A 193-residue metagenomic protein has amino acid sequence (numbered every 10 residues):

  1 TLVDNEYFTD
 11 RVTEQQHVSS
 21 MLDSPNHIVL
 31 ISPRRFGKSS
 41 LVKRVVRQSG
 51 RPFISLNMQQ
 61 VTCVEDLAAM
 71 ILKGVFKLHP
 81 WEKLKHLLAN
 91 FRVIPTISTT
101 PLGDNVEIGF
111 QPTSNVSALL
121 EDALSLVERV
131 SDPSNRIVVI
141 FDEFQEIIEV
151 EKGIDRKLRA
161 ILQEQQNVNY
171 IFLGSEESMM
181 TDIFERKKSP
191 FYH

Functional and structural regions predicted by a protein language model:
D4, D23, E146, R186-H193: A generic "structured core" feature
E6-V18: N-terminal pre-P-loop "Q-motif" helix
S19-P25: Phosphate-binding P-loop
P25, Q59-C63, E146, S175-M179: Conserved nucleotide-binding/hydrolysis micro-motifs of P-loop NTPases
N26-H27, I31-F36, S40-V42, V46-I137: P-loop NTPase nucleotide-binding core
G50-F53, Q166-V168, Y192-H193: Short glycine-/polar-rich loops that comprise or flank the Walker A/P-loop and associated switch/sensor motifs
F110-E177, E185-K187: Conserved Walker B catalytic segment
